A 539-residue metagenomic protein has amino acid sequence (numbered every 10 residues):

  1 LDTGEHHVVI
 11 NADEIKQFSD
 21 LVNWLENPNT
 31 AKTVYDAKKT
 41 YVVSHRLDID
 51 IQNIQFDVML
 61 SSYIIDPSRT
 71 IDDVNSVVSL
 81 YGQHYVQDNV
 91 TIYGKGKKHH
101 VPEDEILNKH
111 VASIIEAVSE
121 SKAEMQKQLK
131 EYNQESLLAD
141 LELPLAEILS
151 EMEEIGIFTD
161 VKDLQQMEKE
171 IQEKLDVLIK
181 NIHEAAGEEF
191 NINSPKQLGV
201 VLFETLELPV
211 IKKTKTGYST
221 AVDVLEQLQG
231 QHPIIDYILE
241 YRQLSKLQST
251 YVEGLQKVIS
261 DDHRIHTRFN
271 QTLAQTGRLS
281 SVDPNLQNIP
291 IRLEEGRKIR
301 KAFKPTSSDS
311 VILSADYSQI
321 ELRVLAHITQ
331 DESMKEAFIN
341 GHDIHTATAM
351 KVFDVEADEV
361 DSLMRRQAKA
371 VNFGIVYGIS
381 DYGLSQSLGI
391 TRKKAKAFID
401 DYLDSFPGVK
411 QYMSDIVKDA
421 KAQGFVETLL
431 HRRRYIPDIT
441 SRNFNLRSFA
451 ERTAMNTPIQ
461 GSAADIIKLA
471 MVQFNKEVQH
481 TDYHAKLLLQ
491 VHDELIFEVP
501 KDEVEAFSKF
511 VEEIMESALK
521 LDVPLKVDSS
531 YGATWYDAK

Functional and structural regions predicted by a protein language model:
L1-K16, E26, A31-A37, Y93 (+7 more regions): Conserved "right-hand" nucleotidyltransferase catalytic core of DNA-directed polymerases
L1-L80, Q172, A326: Conserved RNase H-like, two-metal-ion catalytic cores of nucleic-acid enzymes
H7-V8, T40-V42, S62-Y63, G199-V200 (+10 more regions): Flexible loop/turn segments at secondary-structure boundaries
N11, I49-I51, S68, H84-D88 (+4 more regions): Short, polar/flexible loop-turn hinges at active-site or ligand-entry regions and domain interfaces
T30-Y35, S44, R300-L325, S333-K369: Conserved catalytic alpha/beta cores of large enzymes that bind or transform nucleotide phosphates and polynucleotides
Q55, S62-S119, D415-R442: Metal-dependent DNA phosphodiester-chemistry modules and their immediately adjacent helices/loops in DNA-processing
H100-V101, E147, E154, S260 (+8 more regions): Conserved catalytic core of nucleic-acid polymerases
E173-K180, E184-D236, D404-R452, N456 (+2 more regions): C-terminal polymerase-core module
